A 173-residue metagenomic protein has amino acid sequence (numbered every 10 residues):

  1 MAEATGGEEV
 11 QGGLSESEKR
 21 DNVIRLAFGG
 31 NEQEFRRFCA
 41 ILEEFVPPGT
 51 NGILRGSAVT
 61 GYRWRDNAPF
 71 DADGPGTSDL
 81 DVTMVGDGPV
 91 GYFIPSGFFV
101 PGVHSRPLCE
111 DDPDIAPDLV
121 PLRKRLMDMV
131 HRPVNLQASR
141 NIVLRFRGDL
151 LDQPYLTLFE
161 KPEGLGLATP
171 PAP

Functional and structural regions predicted by a protein language model:
A2-S78, V85-P173: Catalytic core of pol beta-like nucleotidyltransferases
